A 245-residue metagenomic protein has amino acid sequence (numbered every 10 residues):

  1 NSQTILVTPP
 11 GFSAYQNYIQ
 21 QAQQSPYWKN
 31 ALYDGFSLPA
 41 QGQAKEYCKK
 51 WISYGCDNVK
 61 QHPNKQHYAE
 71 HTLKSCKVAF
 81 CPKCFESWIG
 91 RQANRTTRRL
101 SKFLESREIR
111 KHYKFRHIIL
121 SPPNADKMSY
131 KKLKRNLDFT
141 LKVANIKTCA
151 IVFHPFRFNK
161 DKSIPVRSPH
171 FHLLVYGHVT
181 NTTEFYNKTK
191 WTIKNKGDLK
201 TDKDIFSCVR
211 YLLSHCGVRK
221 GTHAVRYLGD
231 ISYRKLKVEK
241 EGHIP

Functional and structural regions predicted by a protein language model:
N1-R167, G177-P245: Right-hand nucleic-acid polymerase module
H170: Conserved, short, structured surface segments that act as functional micro-motifs
